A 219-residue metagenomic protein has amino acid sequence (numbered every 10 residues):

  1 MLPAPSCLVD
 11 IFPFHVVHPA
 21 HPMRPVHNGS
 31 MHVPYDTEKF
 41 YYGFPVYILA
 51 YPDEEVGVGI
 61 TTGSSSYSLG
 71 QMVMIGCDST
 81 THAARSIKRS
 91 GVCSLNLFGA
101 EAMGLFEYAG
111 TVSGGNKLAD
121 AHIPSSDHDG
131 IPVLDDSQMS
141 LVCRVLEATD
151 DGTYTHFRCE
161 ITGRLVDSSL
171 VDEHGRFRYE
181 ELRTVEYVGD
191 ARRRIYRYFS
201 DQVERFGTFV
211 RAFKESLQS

Functional and structural regions predicted by a protein language model:
F14, H21-S219: Basic, polyanion-binding surface patches
